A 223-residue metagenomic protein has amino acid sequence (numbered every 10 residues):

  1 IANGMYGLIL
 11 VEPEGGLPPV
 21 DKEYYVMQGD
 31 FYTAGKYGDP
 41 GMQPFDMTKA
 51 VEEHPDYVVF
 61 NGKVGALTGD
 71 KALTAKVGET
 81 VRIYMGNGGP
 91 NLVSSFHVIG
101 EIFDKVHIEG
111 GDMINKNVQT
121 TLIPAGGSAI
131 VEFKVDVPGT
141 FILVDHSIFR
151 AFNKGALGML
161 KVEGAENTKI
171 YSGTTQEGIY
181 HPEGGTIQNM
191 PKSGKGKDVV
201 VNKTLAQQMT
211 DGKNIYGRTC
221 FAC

Functional and structural regions predicted by a protein language model:
I1-V20, V118-G184: Extracellular/periplasmic metallocenter environments
I1-Y32, T68-V98, A129-V137, F141-D145: Beta-strand cores of secreted/periplasmic/IMS beta-sandwich domains, seen most often in copper-related folds
M27-V77: Acidic-aromatic/histidine active-site loop/patch
K36, Q43-V58, E166-K197, C223: Intrinsically disordered, low-complexity terminal tails/loops enriched in metal-binding residues
I102-D112, T168-K169: Short aromatic-acidic-glycine turn motif
T186-I215: Electrostatic cytochrome c docking/interface patches
N214-C223: C-type cytochrome heme c attachment motif
